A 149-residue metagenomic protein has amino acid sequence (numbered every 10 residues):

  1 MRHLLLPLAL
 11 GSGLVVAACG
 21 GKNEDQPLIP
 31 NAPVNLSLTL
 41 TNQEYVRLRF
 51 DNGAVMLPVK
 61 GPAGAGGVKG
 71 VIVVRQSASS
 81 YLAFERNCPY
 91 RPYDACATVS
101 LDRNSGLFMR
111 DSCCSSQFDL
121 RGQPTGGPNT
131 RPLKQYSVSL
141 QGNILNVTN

Functional and structural regions predicted by a protein language model:
M1-L8: Bacterial N-terminal signal peptides that target proteins for export
G11-S12: Repetitive helical segments and hydrophobic/amphipathic motifs
V15-A18: C-terminal motif of bacterial Sec signal peptides marking the signal peptidase cleavage site
K22-N104, D119, K134-N149: N-terminal pre-ligand scaffold of iron-sulfur
C88, R110-D111: Short cysteine-rich clusters marking metal-coordination/redox-active sites
N104-R110: Cys/His-rich short segments
F118-T125: Short metal-binding segments enriched for Cys and/or His
P128-K134: Solvent-exposed, polar surface segments
